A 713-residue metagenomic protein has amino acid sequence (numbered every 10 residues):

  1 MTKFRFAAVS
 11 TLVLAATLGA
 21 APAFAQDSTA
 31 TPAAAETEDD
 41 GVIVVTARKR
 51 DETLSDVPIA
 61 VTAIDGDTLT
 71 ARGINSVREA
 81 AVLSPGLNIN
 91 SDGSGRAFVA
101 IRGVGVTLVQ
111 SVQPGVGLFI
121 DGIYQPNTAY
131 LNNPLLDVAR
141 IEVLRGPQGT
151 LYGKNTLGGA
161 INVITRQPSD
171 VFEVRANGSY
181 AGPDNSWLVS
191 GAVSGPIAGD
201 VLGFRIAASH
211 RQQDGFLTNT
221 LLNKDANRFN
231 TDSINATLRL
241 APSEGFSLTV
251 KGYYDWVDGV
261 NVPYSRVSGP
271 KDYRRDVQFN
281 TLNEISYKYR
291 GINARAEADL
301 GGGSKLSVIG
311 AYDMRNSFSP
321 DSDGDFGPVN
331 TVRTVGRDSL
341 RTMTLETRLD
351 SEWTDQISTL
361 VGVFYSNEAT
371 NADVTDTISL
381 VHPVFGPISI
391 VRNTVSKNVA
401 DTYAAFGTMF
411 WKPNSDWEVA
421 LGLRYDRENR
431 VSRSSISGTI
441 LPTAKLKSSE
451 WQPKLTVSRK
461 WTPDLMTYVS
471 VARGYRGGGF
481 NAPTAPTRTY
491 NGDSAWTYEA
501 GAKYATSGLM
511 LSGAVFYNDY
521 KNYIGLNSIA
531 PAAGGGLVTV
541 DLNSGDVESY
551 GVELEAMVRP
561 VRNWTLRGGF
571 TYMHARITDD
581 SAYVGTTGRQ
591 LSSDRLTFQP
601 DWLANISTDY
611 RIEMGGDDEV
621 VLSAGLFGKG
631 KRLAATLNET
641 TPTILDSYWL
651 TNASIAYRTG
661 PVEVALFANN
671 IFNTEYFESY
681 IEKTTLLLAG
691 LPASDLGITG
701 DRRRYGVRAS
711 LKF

Functional and structural regions predicted by a protein language model:
M1-S84, S194, E244-G245, I292 (+4 more regions): N-terminal Sec signal peptide and the immediately downstream disordered periplasmic leader that contains the TonB box
V77-R78, F98-A100, V116-F119, V143 (+2 more regions): N-terminal periplasmic accessory domains that precede and gate Gram-negative outer-membrane beta-barrel machines
D121-P147: Short acidic/polar hinge/loop motifs at secondary-structure boundaries that mediate gating or recognition
E173-R175, A181-Q213, L217, L221-G259 (+7 more regions): Transmembrane beta-barrel wall of Gram-negative outer-membrane proteins
S190, N293-D323, K460, M466-A472 (+4 more regions): Membrane-embedded beta-barrel scaffold of Gram-negative outer-membrane proteins
R239-S243, Y253, L349-E352, F364-S366 (+3 more regions): Structural signature of Gram-negative outer-membrane beta-barrels, strongest in the C-terminal barrel of TonB-dependent
L360, K412, E418-V419, Y517 (+2 more regions): Gram-negative outer-membrane beta-barrel transporters
K521, L626-L637, A656-F713: C-terminal beta-signal and adjacent terminal beta-strands/loops of Gram-negative outer-membrane beta-barrel proteins
